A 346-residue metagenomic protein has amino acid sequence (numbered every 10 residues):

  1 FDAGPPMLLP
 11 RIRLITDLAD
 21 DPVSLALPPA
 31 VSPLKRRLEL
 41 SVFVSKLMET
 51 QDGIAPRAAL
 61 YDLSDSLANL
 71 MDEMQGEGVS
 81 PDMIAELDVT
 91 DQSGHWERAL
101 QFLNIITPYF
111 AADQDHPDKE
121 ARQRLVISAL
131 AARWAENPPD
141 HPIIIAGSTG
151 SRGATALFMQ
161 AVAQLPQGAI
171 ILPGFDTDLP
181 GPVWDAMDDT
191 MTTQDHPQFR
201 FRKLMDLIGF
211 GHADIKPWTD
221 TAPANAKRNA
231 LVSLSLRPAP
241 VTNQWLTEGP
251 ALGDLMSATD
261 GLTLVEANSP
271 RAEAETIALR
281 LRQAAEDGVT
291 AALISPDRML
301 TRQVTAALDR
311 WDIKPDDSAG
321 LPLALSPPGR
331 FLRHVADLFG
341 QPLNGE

Functional and structural regions predicted by a protein language model:
F1-E346: Nucleic acid-machinery interaction/catalytic patches
